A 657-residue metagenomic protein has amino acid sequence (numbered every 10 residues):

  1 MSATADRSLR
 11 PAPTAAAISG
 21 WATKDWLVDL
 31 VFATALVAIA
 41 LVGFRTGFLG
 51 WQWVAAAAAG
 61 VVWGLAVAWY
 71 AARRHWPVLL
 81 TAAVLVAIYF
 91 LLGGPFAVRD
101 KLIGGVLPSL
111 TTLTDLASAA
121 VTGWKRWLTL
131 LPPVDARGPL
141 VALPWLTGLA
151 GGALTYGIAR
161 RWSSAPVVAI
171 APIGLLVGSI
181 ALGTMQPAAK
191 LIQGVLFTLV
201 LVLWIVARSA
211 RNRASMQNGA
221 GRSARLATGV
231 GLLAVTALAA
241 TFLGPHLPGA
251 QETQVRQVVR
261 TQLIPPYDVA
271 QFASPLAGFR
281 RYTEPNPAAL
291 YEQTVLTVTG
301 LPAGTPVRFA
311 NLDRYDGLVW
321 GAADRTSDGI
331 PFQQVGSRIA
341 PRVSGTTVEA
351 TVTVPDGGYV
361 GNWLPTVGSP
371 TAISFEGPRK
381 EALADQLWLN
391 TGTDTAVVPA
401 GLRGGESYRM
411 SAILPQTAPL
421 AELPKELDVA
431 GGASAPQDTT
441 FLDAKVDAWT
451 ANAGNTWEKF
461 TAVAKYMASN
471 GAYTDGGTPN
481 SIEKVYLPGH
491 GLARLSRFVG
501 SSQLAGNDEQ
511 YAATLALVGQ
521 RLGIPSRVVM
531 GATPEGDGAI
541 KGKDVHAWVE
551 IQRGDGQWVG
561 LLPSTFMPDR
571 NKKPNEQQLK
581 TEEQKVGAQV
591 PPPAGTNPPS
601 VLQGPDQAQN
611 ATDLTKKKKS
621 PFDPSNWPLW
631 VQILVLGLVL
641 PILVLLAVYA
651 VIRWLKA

Functional and structural regions predicted by a protein language model:
M1-A657: Helix-boundary/low-complexity linker signature
